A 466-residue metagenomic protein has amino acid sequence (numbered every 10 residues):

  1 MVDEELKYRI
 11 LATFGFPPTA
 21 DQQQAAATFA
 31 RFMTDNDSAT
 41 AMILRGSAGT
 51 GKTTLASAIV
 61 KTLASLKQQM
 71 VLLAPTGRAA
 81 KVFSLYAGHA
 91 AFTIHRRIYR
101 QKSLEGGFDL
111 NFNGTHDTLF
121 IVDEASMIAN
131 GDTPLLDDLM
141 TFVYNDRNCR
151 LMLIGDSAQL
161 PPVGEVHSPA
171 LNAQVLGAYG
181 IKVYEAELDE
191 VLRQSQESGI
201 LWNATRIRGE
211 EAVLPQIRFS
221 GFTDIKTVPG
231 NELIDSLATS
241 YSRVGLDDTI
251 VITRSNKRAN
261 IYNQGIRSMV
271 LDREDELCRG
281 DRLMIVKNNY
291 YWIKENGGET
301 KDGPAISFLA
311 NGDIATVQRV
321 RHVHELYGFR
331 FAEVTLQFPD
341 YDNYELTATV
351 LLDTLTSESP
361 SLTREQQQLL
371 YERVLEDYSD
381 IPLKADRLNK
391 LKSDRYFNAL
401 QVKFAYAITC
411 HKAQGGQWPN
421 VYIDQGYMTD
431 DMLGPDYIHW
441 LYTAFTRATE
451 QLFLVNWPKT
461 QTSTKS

Functional and structural regions predicted by a protein language model:
M1-P17: Charged, amphipathic alpha-helical linker segments immediately N-terminal to NTP-binding catalytic cores
E4-L6, A25, F29-A30, D37 (+3 more regions): Conserved helicase motor core of P-loop NTPases
G15-M33: N-terminal pre-P-loop "Q-motif" helix
P18, L72, V251: Conserved SAM-binding loop
Q22, T76, S255, G415: Short, conserved phosphate/pyrophosphate- and ester-handling motifs at nucleotide-, phospho-/glycolipid
A27, R31, N36, T40-R218: ASCE P-loop NTPase helicase motor core
G88, I266-V270, I438-Y442: Short, solvent-exposed amphipathic alpha-helical segments in soluble enzyme and RNA/protein-processing domains
E325-S466: C-terminal accessory regions
